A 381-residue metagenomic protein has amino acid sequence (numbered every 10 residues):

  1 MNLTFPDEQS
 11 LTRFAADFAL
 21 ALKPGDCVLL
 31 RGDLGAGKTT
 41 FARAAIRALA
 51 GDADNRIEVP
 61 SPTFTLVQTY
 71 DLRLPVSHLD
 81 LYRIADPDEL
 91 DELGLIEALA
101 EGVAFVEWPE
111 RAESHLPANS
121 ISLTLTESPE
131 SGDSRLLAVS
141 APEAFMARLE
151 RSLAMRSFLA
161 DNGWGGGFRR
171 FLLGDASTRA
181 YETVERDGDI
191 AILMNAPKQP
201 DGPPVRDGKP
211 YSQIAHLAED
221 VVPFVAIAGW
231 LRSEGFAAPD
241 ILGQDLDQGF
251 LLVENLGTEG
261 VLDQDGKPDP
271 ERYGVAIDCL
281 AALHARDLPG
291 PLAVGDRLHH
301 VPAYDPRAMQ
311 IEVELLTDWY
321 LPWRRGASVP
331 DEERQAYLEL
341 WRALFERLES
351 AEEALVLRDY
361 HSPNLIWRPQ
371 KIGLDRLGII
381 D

Functional and structural regions predicted by a protein language model:
K38: Conserved lysine of the Walker
R47-E58: Post-Walker A helix-loop "phosphate-sensing" segment adjacent to the P-loop in P-loop NTPases
P60-W108: Conserved nucleotide-sensing/catalytic segment adjacent to the nucleotide-binding pocket in NTP-handling enzymes
L90, I96-L153: Short phosphate-coordinating micro-motif centered on Lys-Gly-acidic
W164-R186: ATP-binding glycine-rich phosphate-binding loop
T178-E185, I192-L193, L283, W341-D381: Active-site acidic catalytic loop and adjacent metal/ATP-binding pocket of ATP-dependent phosphoryl transfer enzymes
T183-Q310, E314-L315, L321-P322: ATP-binding pocket architecture of kinase catalytic cores
L288-P302, R307-A308, E312-V356, R368-L374: An alpha-helical support segment within catalytic cores of ATP-dependent transferases
